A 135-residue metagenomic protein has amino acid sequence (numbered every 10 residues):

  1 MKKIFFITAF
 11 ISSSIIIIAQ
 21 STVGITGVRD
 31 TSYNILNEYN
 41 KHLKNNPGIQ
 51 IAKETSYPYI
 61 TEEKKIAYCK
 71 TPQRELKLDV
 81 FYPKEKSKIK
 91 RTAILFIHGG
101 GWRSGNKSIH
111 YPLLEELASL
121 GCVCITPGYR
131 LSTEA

Functional and structural regions predicted by a protein language model:
M1-I25, T31: Bacterial Sec-dependent N-terminal signal peptides
V23, K64-I66, Y129: Flexible, active-site-adjacent loop/turn segments at secondary-structure boundaries
D30-I89: N-terminal cap/lid segment of alpha/beta-hydrolase-fold proteins
K84, G100, V123, G128-S132: Short beta-to-alpha linker loops that shape the active-site pocket of alpha/beta-hydrolase fold enzymes
K90-G99: Short beta-strand element of the alpha/beta-hydrolase
S104-S108, E134: Short N-terminal helix/helix-N-cap motif within the alpha/beta-hydrolase-1
S108-T126: Short amphipathic alpha-helix adjacent to the substrate-entry channel of hydrolases
